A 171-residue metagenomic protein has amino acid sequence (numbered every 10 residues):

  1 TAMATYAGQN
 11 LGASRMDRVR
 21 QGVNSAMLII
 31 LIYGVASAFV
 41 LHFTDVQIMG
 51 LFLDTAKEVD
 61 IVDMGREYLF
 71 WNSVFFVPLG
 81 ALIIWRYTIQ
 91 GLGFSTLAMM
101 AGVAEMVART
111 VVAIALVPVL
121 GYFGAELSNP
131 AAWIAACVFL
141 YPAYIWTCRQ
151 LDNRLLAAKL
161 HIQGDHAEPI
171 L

Functional and structural regions predicted by a protein language model:
T1-F39, D45, L79-G93, L97-A101: Small-residue-rich hydrophobic transmembrane alpha-helices
A2, V77-I84, T88, V103-V111 (+2 more regions): Hydrophobic alpha-helical transmembrane bundles that constitute the permease/transmembrane domains of multi-pass
M27, I32, A36-V40, A108-V112 (+1 more regions): Transmembrane-helix signature of multi-pass solute transporters
I30, L69-N72, F76, G102 (+1 more regions): Residue-level recognition of transmembrane alpha-helices in multi-pass small-molecule transporters/permeases
A36-V59, R66: Short membrane-interface helical motifs at transmembrane helix boundaries in multi-pass membrane transporters
Q47, M106-V138, L155-L156: Membrane-interface helix-loop junctions in multi-pass transport and translocation proteins
K57-W85: Alpha-helical transmembrane segments of multi-pass membrane proteins
P130-L171: C-terminal transmembrane helix end/exit motif
